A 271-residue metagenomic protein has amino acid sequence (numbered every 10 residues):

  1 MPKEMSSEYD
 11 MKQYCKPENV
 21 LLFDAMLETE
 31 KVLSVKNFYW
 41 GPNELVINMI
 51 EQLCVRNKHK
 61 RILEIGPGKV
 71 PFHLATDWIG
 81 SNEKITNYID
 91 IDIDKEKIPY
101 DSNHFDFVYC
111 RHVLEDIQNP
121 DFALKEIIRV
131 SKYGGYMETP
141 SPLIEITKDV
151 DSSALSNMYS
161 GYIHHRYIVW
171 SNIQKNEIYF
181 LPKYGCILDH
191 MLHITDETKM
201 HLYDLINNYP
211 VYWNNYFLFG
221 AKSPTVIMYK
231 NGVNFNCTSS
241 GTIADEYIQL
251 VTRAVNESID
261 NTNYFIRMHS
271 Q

Functional and structural regions predicted by a protein language model:
P2-D101, F107, Y216-Q271: Conserved N-terminal segment of class I S-adenosyl-L-methionine
N37, L53, R111, Y167 (+1 more regions): Short N-terminal micro-motifs specific to bacterial/archaeal maturation and metal-cluster initiation sites
N43, P120-D121: Conserved glycosyltransferase catalytic-site signature
D101-S102, N119: Acidic/polar helix N-cap motif
S102-N103, K132: Active-site acidic short loop of glycosyltransferases
F107-V113: A short beta-strand submotif of the Rossmann-like class I SAM-dependent methyltransferase core that lines
L114-Q118: Catalytic acidic motif of RecA-like/P-loop NTPases
D121-F122, E126-I128, Y133-Q271: S-adenosyl-L-methionine-dependent methyltransferase catalytic module, highlighting the catalytic core
